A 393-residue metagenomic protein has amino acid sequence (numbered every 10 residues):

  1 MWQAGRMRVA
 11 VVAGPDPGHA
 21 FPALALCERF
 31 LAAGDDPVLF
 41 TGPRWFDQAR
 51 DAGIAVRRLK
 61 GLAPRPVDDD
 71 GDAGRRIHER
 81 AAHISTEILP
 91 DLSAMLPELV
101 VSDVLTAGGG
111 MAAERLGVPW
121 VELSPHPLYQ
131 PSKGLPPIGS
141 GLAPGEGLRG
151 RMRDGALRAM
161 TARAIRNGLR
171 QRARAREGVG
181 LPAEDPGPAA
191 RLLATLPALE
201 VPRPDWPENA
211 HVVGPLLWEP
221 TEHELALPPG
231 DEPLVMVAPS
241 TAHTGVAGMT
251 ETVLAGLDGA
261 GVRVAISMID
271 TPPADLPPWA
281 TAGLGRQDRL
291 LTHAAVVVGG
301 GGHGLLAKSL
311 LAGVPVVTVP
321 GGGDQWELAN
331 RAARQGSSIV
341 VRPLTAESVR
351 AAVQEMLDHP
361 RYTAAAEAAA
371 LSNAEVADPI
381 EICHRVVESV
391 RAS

Functional and structural regions predicted by a protein language model:
V11-A25, T244-A247: A short, glycine/small-residue-rich beta-strand->loop->alpha-helix junction that serves as a flexible
C27, V100-S102, L284-R331: A donor-sugar binding/catalytic signature common to diverse glycosyltransferases and related nucleotide-sugar
V38-E79: Conserved nucleotide-sugar phosphate-binding/catalytic loop shared by glycosyltransferases and other
A82-R151, A198-E200: Conserved nucleotide-sugar donor-interacting segment of glycosyltransferase catalytic cores, predominantly GT-B
I165-P215: Long, low-complexity segments enriched in small/aliphatic residues
D185, S348-S393: C-terminal amphipathic helix plus adjacent low-complexity, charged tail appended to glycosyltransferase catalytic
T195-V296: Donor-nucleotide binding loops and adjacent catalytic segments primarily of GT-B fold Leloir glycosyltransferases
G323-A352, A364: Change "using UDP/GDP/dTDP sugars" to "using nucleotide sugars
